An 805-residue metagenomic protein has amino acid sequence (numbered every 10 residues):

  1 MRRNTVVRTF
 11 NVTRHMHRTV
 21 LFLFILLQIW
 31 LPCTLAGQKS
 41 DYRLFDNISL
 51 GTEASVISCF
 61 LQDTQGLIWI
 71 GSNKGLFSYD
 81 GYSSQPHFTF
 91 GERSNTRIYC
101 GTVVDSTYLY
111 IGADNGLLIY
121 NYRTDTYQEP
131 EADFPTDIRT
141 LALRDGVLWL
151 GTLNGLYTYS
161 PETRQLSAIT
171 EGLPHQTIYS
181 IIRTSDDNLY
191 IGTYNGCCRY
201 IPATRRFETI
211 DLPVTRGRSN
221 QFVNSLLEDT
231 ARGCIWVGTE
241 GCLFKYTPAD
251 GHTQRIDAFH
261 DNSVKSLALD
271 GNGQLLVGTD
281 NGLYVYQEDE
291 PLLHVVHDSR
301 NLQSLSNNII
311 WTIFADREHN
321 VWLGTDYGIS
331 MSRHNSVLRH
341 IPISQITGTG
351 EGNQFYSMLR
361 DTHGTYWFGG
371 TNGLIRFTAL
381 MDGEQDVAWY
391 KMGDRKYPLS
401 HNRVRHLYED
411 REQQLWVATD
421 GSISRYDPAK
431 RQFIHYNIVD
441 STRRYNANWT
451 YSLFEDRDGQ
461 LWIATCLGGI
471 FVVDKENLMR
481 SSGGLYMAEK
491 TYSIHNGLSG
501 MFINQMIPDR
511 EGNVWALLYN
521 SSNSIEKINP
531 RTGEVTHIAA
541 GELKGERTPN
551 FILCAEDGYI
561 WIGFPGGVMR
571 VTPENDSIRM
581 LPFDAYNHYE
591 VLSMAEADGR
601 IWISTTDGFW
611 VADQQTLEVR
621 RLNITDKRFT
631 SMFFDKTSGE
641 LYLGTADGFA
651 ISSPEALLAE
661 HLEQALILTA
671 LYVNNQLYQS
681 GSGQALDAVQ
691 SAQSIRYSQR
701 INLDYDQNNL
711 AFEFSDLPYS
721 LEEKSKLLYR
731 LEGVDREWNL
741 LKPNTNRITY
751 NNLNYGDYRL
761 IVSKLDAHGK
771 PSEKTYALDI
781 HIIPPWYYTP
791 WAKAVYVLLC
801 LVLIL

Functional and structural regions predicted by a protein language model:
F22-W30: Bacterial N-terminal signal peptides
L35-Q62, F90-I98, F134, P174 (+18 more regions): Residue-level "micro-hotspots" composed of small/polar
Q62-Q65, V103-S106, L143-G146, R183-D186 (+10 more regions): Residue-level detector of Asp-centered blade-edge/turn motifs that repeat once per structural unit in beta-propeller
L67-W69, Y108-Y110, L148-W149, N188-Y190 (+10 more regions): Conserved beta-propeller blade signature
N73, D114, L153, Y194 (+11 more regions): Short loop/turn segments immediately following the C-termini of beta-strands
L76-F77, L117-L118, L156-Y157, C197-C198 (+10 more regions): Structural signal for beta-propeller blades
D80-S83, N121-D125, S160-R164, I201-R205 (+10 more regions): Short loop/turn segments that connect beta-strands within beta-propeller blades
T152-L153, L173-S180, G192-G196, N224 (+2 more regions): Solenoidal tandem-repeat scaffolds enriched in leucines and small polar residues
